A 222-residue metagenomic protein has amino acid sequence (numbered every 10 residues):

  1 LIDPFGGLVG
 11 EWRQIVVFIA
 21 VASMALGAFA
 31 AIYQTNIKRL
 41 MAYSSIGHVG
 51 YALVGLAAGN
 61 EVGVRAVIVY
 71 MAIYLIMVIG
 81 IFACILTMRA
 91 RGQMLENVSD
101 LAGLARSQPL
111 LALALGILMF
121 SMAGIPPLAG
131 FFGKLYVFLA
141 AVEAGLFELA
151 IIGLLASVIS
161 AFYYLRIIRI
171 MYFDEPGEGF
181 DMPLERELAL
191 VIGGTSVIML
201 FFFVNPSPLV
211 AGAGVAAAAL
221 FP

Functional and structural regions predicted by a protein language model:
L1-P222: Alpha-helical transmembrane segments of multi-pass membrane proteins predominantly involved in bioenergetics
